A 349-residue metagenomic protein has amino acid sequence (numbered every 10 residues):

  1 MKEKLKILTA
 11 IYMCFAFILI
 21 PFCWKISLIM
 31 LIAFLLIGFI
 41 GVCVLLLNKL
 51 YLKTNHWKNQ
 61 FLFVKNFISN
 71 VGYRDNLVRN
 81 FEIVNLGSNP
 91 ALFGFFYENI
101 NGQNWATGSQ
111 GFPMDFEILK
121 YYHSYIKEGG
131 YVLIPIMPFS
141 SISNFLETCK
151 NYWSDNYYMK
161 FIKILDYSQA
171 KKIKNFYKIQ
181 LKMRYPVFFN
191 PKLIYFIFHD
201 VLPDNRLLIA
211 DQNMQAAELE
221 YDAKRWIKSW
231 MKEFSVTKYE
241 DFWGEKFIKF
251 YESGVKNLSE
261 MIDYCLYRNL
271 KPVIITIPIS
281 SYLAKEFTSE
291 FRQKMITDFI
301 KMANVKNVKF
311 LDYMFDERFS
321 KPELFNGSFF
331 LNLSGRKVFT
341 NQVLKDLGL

Functional and structural regions predicted by a protein language model:
M1-N80, Y125-K127: N-terminal secretory targeting modules
N80, K127-Y131, N269-K271: A general structural motif
E82-G87, F325, L331: Short hydrophobic beta-strand that contains or immediately precedes a catalytic carboxylate
L86, P90-F176: Membrane-embedded segments
F93-F95, S140-N144, F196-I197, S281-A284 (+1 more regions): Short catalytic/ligand-binding loop motif for oxyanion handling, primarily in non-cytosolic enzymes, centered on
C149-R268: Secreted/periplasmic serine-hydrolase-like ester/acetyl group-modifying domain
F250-S328: Extended hydrophobic/aromatic segments used for targeting, binding, or gating
G327-L349: Histidine-centered active-site loop/cap adjacent to the catalytic His in serine esterases/O-acetyl transfer systems
